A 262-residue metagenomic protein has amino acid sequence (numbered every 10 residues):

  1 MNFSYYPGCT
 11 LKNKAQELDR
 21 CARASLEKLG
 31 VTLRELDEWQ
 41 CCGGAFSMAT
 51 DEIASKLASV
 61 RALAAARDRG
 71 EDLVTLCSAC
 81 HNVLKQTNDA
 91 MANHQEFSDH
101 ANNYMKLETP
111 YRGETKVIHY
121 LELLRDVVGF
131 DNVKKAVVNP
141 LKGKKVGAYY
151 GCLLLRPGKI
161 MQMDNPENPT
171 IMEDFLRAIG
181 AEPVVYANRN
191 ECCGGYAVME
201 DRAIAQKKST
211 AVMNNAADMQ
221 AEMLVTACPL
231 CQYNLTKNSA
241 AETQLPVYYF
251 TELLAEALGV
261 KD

Functional and structural regions predicted by a protein language model:
M1-D262: Iron-sulfur cluster-binding electron-transfer modules in prokaryotic oxidoreductases
